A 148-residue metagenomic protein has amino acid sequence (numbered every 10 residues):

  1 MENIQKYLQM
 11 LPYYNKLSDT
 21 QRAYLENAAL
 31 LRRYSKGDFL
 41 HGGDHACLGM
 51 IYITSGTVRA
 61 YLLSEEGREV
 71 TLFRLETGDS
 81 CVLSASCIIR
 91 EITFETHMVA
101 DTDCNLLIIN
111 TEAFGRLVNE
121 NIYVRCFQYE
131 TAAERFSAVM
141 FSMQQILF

Functional and structural regions predicted by a protein language model:
M1-L31, S35, S86-I88: Cyclic nucleotide-binding regulatory module and flanking cytosolic helices
D38-A100: Cyclic nucleotide-binding regulatory domains
S80, F114-G115: A generic structural signal for short hydrophobic patches within well-formed alpha-helices
R116-E120: Short, polar/flexible loop-turn hinges at active-site or ligand-entry regions and domain interfaces
I122-F148: Polybasic "coupling" helices that flank or enter modular domains
